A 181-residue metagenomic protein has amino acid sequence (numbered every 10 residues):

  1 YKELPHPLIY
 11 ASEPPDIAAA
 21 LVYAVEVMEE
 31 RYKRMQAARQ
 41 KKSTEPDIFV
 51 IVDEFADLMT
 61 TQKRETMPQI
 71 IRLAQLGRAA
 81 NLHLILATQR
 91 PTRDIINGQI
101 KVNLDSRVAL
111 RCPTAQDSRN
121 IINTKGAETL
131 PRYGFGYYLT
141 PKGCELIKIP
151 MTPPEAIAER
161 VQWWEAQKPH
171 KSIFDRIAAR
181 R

Functional and structural regions predicted by a protein language model:
Y1-K41, E45-V52, A56-I122, A127-L130 (+3 more regions): P-loop NTPase catalytic phosphate-binding loop
W163-R181: C-terminal regions of RecA-like/P-loop NTPase motor modules
